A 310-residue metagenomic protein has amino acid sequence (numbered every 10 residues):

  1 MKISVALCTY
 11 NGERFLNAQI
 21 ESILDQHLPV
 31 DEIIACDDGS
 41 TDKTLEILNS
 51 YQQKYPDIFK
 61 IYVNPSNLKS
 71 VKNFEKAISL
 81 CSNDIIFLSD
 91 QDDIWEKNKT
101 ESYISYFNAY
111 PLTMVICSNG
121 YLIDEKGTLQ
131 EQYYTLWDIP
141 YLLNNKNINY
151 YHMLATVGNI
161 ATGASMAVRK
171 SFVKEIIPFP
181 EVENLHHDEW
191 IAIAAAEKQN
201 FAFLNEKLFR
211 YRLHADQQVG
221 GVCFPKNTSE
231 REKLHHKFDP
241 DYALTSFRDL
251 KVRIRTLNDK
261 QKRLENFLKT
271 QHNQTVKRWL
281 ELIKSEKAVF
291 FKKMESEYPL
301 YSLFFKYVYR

Functional and structural regions predicted by a protein language model:
K2-S4, E32, W190: Cell-envelope/extracellular polymer assembly enzymes that use nucleotide-activated donors
G12-D25: Short, well-formed alpha-helical segments that are part of the catalytic scaffolds of diverse glycosyltransferases
N17, D42-Y51, K72, N98: Acidic helix N-cap motif at the loop->helix transition within catalytic regions of sugar-transfer enzymes
D37-E46, S66: A conserved acidic beta->alpha catalytic loop
N64-C81, I86: Glycine-rich, basic loop-to-helix element that forms the pyrophosphate-binding segment of sugar-nucleotide handling
K72, S102, Y106, Y110-F172 (+2 more regions): Flexible acidic/His/Gly-enriched loops in nucleotide-sugar-dependent glycosyltransferase catalytic domains
S79, L142-P225: Conserved nucleotide-sugar donor-binding catalytic segment
A155-T156, L185, W190, F201 (+1 more regions): C-terminal subregions of glycosyltransferases and related glycan-biosynthesis enzymes
